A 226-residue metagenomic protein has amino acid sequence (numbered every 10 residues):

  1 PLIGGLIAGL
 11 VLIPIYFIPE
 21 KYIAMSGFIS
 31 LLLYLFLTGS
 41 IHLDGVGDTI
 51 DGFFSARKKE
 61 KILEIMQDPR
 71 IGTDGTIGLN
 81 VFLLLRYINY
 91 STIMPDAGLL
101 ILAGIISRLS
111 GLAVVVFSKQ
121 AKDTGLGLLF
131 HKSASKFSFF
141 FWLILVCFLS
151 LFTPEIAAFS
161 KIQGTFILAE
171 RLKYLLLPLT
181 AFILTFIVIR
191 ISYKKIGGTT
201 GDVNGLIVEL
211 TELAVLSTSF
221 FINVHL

Functional and structural regions predicted by a protein language model:
P1-I50, G98-L102, E170-K194: Membrane-embedded alpha-helical segments that form the functional core of polytopic membrane enzymes, especially those
P1-V11, G52-L102, F137-T153, E209-L226: Multi-pass membrane catalytic core of lipid/isoprenoid biosynthesis enzymes
I13, F17, K21, F36 (+9 more regions): Structural signature of transmembrane alpha-helix termini at the membrane-water interface
S26, S30-T73, I189-T211: Acidic (Asp/Glu-rich) catalytic motifs at the cytosolic membrane interface
I41-I50, S110-A121: Membrane-water interface of transmembrane alpha-helices
G104-L112, T180: Small-residue-enriched core segments of transmembrane alpha-helices in multipass membrane transport and channel
Q120-G127, K132-L226: C-terminal membrane-associated helical module and adjoining short loops/tails
